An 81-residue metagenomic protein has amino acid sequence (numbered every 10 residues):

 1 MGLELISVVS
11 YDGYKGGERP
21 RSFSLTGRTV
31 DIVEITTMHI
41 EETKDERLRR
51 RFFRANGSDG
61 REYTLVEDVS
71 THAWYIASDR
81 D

Functional and structural regions predicted by a protein language model:
M1-D81: Cysteine-centric segments in proteins
